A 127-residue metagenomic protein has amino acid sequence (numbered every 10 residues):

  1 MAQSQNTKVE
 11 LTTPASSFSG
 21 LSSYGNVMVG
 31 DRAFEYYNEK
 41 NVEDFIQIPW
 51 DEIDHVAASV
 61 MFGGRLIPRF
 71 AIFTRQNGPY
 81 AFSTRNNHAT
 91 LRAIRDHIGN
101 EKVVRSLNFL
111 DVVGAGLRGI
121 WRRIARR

Functional and structural regions predicted by a protein language model:
M1-V29, I46, D96, R105-R126: Anionic N-terminal interaction surfaces
S17-N26, G30-R69, R75: Phosphoinositide-binding peripheral membrane targeting modules
E52-I53, S59-V60, I67-F70, H88 (+2 more regions): Short, intrinsically disordered/low-complexity patches at protein termini and at juxtamembrane boundaries
V60, H97-I98: Alpha-helix boundary/capping residues
A71-D96: Canonical phosphoinositide-binding patch of PH/PH-like domains
